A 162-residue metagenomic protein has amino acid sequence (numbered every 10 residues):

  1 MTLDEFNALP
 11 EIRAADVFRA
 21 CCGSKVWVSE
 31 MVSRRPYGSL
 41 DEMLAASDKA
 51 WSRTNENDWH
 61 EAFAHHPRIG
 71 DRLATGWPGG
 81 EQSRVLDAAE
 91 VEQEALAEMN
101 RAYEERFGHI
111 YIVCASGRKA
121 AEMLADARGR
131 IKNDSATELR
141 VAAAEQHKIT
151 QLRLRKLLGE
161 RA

Functional and structural regions predicted by a protein language model:
M1-Y103, K148-A162: Aromatic-anchored, charged helix-turn/loop surface patch used as a conserved interaction hotspot
A88-A162: C-terminal non-catalytic interaction appendages of large macromolecular assemblies
